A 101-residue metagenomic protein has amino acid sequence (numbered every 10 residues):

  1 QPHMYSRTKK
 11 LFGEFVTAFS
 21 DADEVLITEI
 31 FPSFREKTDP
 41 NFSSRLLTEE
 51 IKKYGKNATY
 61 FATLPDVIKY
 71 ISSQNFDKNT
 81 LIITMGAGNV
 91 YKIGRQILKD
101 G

Functional and structural regions predicted by a protein language model:
Q1-G101: ATP-dependent carboxylate-amine ligase
